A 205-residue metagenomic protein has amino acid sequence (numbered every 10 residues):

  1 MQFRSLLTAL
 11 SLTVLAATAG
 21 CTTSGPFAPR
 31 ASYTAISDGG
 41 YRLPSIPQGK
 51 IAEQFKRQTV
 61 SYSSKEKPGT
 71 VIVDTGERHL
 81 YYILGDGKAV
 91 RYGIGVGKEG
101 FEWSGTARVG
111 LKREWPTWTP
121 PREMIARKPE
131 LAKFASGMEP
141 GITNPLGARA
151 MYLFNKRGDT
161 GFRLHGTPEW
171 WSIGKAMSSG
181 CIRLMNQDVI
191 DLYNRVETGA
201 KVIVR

Functional and structural regions predicted by a protein language model:
Q2-R205: N-terminal pre-domains immediately preceding structured catalytic cores
